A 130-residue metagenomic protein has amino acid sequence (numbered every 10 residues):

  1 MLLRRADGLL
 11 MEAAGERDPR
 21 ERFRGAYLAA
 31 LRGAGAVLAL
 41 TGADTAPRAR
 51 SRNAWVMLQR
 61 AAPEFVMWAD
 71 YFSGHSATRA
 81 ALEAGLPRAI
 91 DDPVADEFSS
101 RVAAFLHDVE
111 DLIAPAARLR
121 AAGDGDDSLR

Functional and structural regions predicted by a protein language model:
M1-R130: Terminal alpha-helical segments
